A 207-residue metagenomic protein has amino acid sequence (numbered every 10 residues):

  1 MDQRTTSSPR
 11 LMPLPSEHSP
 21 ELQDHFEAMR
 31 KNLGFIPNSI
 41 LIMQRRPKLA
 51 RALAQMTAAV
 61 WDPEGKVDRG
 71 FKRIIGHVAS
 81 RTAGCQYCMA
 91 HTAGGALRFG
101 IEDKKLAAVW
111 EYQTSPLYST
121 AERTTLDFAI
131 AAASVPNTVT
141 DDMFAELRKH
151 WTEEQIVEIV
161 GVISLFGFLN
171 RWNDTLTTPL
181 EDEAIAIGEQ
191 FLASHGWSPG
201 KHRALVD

Functional and structural regions predicted by a protein language model:
M1-D207: Hydrophobic alpha-helical segments
